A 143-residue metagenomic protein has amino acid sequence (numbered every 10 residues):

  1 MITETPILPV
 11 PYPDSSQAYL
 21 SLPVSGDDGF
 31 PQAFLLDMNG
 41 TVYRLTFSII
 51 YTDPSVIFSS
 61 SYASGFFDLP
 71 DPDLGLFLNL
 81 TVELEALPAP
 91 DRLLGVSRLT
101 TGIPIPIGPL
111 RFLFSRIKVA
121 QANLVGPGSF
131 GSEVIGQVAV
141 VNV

Functional and structural regions predicted by a protein language model:
M1-S25: Short, intrinsically disordered N-terminal pre-domain segments
E4, E83-E85, E133: Glutamate identity and glutamate-enriched acidic tracts
D27-G29: Short solvent-exposed loop/turn micro-motifs enriched in small/polar/acidic residues
P31-G40: Short acidic-hydrophobic surface loop/beta-edge motif
G40-V42, A86: Residue-level detection of beta-strand-connecting loop/turn positions
Y43-F47: Beta-strand-enriched cores of mature, soluble protein domains
I49-K118: Acidic, aromatic-enriched beta-alpha/helix-loop junctions
L113-V143: C-terminal charged interaction modules
